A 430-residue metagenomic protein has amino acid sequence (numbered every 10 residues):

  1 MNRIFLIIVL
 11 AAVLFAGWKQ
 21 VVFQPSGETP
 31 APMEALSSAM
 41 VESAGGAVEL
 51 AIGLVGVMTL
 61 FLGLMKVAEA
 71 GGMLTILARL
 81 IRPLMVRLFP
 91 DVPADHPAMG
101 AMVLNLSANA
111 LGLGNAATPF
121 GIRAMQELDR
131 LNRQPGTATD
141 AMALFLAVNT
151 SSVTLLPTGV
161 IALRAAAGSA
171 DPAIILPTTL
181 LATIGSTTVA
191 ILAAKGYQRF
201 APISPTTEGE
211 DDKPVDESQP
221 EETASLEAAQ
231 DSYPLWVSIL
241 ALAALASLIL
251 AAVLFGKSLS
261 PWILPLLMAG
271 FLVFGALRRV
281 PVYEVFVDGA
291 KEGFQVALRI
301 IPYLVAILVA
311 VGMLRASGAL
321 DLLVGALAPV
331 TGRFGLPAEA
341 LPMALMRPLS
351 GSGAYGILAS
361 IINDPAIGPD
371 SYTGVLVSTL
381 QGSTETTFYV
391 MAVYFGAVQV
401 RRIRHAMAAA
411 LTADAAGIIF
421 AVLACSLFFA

Functional and structural regions predicted by a protein language model:
M1-A51, E210-A297, A430: Hydrophobic transmembrane alpha-helices of multi-pass small-molecule transporters
I4, I8, P30, E34 (+12 more regions): Alpha-helical transmembrane segments of multi-pass membrane proteins, especially transporters and channels
F5-Q20, M58-K66, S151, T158-A162 (+5 more regions): Hydrophobic core segments of alpha-helical transmembrane domains in multi-pass membrane transport and ion-translocation
A16-K19, G45-E49, G53, R82 (+14 more regions): Generic secondary-structure signature for well-ordered alpha-helical cores
G17-T29, M33-S37, E69-M73, L156-D171 (+7 more regions): Transmembrane helix-loop junctions in multi-pass membrane proteins
M33-R130, V280-D364: Membrane-embedded alpha-helical segments and adjacent helix-loop junctions characteristic of multi-pass solute
L128-W236, G368-A430: Membrane-core helix-loop-helix motifs of multi-pass transport proteins
